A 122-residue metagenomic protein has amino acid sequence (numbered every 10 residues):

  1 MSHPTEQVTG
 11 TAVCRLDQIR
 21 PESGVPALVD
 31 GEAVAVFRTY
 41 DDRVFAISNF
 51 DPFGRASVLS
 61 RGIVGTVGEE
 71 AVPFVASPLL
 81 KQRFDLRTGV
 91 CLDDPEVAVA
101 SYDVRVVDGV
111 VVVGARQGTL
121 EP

Functional and structural regions predicted by a protein language model:
M1-A12, L16, A115-Q117, E121-P122: A boundary/linker detector
I19-S23: Solvent-exposed, conformationally flexible loop/turn segments
G24-P122: Rieske [2Fe-2S] iron-sulfur-binding domain
